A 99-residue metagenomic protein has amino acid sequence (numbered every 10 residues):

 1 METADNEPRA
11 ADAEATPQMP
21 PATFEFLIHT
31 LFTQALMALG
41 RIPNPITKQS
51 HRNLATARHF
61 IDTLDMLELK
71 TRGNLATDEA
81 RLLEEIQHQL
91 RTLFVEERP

Functional and structural regions predicted by a protein language model:
M1-D62, M66, D78-P99: N-terminal intrinsically disordered, cationic/polar leader segments that include organellar targeting peptides
T71: Acidic, glycine-enriched active-site microenvironments
